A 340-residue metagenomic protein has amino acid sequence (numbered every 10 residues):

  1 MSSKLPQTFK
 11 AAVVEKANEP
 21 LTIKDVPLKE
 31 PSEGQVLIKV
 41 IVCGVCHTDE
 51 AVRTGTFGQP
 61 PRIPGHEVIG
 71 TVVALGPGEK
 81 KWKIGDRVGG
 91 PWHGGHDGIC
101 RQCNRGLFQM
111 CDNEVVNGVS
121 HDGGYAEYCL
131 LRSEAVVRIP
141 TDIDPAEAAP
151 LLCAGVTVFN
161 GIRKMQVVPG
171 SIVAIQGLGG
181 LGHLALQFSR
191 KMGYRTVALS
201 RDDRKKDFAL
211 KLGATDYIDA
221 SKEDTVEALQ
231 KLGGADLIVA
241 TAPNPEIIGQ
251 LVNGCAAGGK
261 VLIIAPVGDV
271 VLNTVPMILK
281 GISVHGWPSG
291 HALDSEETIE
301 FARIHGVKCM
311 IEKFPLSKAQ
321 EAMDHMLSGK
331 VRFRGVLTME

Functional and structural regions predicted by a protein language model:
M1-Q7, K191, G249, A292-E340: C-terminal hydrophobic helical "lid"/dimerization subdomain of Rossmann-like NAD(P)H-dependent oxidoreductases
P27-C43, R53-R101, A135, P140-I143: Glycine-rich beta-strand-centered segment in the early N-terminal region that forms part of a ligand/cofactor-binding
A51, K81, G95-Q176: NAD(P)H dinucleotide-binding glycine-rich loop of Rossmann-like/cofactor-binding domains, especially the beta1-alpha1
T141-E223, E227-A228: Mid-domain Rossmann-like dinucleotide-binding core that forms the NAD(H)/NADP(H) cofactor-binding site
L199-D202, T241, A265, P288: N-terminal Rossmann-fold cofactor-binding loop
A228-D236: A short acidic, Gly/Pro-enriched loop at the edge of an enzyme's catalytic core that lines a small-molecule cofactor
C255-A256: Helix-to-beta-strand junctions that scaffold the AdoMet/dcAdoMet cofactor pocket in Class I SAM-dependent enzymes
K260-L262, L272-E312: Rossmann-fold dehydrogenase core element
